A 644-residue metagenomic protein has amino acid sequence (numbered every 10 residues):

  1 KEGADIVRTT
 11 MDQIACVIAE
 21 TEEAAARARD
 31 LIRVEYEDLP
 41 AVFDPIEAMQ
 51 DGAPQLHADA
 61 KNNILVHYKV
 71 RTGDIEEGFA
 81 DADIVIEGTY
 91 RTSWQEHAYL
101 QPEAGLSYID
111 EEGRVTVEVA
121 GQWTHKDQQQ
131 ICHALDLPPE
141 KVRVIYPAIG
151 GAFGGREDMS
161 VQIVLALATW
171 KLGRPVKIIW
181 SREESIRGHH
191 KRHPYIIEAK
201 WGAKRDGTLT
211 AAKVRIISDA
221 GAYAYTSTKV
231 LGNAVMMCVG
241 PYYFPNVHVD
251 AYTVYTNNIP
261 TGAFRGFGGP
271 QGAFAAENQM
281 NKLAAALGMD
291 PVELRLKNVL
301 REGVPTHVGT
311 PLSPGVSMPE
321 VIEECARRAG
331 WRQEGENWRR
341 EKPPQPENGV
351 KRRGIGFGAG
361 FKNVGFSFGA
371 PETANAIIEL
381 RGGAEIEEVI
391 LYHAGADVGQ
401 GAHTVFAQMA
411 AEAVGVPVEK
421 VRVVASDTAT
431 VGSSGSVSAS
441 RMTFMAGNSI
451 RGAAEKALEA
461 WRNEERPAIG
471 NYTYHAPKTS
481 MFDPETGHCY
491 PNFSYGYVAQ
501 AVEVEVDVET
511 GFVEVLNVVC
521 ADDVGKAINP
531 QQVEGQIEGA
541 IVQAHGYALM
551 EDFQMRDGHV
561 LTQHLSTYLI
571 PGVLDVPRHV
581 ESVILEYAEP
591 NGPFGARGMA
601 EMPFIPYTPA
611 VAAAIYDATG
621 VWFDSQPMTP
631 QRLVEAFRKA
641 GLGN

Functional and structural regions predicted by a protein language model:
K1-A521, H579-V583, V611-A618, W622 (+1 more regions): Structural alpha/beta core scaffold segments of enzyme domains
F267, R441, L585-P603: Amphipathic, heptad-repeat alpha-helical segments used for oligomerization and assembly
R422, G572-A596: Generic long, charged, amphipathic alpha-helical segments
G525-N529: Cytochrome P450 core scaffold surrounding the K-helix E-X-X-R motif and the conserved "meander" helix-loop region
Q531-T567: Active-site "cap" helix and flanking loop/linker of ATP-utilizing ligase/carboxylase catalytic domains
